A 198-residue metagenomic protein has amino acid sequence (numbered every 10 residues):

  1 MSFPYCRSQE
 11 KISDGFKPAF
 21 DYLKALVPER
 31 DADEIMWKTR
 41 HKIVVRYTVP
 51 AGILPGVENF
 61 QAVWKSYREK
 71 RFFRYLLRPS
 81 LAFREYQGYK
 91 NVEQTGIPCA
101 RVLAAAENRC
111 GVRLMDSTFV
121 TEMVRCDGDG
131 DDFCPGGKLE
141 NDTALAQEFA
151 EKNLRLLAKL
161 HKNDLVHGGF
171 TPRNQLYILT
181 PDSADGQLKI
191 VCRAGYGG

Functional and structural regions predicted by a protein language model:
M1-E10, N59-L81, D131-L154: Short N-terminal secondary-structure initiator segments
M1-K38, P50-N59, K152, D182-R193: Regulatory N- and C-terminal appendages and interdomain linkers associated with kinase/kinase-like NTP transferase
A19-G130, A158, K162-N163: Conserved ATP-binding subdomain of kinase catalytic cores across diverse folds
P79-L81, L114-D116, G136-K138, H167 (+1 more regions): General N-terminal targeting signals
G88-P98, D132-R173: Conserved kinase catalytic-core helix
R109-V112, E148-F149, G168-G169, D182-A184: Short, conserved, surface-exposed binding loops centered on an aromatic residue
V124-D132, K138, A184, C192-G198: Active-site catalytic-loop/activation-segment of kinase and kinase-like phosphoryl-transfer enzymes
G169, R173-G198: Catalytic activation segment of kinase domains across protein kinase-like and atypical kinase folds
